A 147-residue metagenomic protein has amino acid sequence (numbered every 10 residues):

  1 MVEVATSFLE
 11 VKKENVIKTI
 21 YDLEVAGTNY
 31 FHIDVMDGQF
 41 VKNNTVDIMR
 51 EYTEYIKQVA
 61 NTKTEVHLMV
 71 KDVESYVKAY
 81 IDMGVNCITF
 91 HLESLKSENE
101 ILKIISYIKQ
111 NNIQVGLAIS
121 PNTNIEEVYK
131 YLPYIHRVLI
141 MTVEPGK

Functional and structural regions predicted by a protein language model:
M1-C87, L95-E98, K103, Y107-K109 (+2 more regions): Conserved N-terminal beta1-alpha1 strand-loop-helix module at the mouth
A118-K147: Histidine/lysine/aspartate-rich catalytic loop segments that bind and position anionic ligands
